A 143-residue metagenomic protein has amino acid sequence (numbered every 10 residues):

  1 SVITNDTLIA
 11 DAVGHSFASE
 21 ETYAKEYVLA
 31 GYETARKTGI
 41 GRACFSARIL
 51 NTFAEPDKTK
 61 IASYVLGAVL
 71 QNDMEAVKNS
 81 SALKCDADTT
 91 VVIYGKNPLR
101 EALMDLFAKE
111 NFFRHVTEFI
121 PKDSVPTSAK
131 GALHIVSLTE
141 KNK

Functional and structural regions predicted by a protein language model:
S1-T34: Glycine-rich phosphate-binding loop plus the immediately following alpha-helix
T4, A68, E118-K143: Glycine-rich phosphate-binding/hydrolytic loop that grips phosphoryl groups
Y27, T89-V92, V116: Hydrophobic beta-strand segments of well-ordered beta-sheets in folded domains
E33-A76: Adenine-nucleotide phosphate-binding core of ATP-dependent small-molecule kinases
M74-A87: Phosphate/pyrophosphate-binding loops at sites that engage ATP/ADP/AMP, CoA/4′-phosphopantetheine, polyphosphate
K78-N79, R100-M104, S128: Short active-site-adjacent structural elements
D86-L106: Glycine-rich phosphate-binding loops at beta-strand->alpha-helix junctions
F107-F119: Structural alpha-beta junctions
